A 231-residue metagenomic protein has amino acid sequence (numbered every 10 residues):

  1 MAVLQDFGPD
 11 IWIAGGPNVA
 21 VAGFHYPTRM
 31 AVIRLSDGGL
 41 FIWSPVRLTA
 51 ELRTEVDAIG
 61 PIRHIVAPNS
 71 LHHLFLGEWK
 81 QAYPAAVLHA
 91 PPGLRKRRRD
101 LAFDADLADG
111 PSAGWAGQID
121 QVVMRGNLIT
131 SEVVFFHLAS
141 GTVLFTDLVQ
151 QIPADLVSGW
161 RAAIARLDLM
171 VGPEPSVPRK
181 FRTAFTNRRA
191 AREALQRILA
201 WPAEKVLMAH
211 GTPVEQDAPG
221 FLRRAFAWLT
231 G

Functional and structural regions predicted by a protein language model:
M1-P45, F103-L167, E193-A200: Catalytic core of the metallo-beta-lactamase
A2, G8, V46-R47, F75-E78 (+2 more regions): Cap/insert and terminal regions of metallo-dependent hydrolase folds
P17-N18, D37-G39, S44-L48, S70-L71 (+2 more regions): Short glycine-rich, polar/acidic loop-and-turn segments at beta strand-coil junctions
V21, A50, L71-F75, R95-R98 (+3 more regions): Active-site environment of divalent metal-dependent phosphoester hydrolases
S36-G39, D57-R63, E204: Short, surface-exposed connector motifs at secondary-structure boundaries
W43-S44, H64-S70, H89-P91, L144-T146 (+1 more regions): Active-site neighborhood of phospho(di)ester-bond hydrolases with catalytic His/Asp-centered motifs
L52-D57, I198: Short, hydrophobic/aliphatic alpha-helical segments
E55-G114: Active-site HxH/HxHxD metal-binding segment of metal-dependent hydrolases
